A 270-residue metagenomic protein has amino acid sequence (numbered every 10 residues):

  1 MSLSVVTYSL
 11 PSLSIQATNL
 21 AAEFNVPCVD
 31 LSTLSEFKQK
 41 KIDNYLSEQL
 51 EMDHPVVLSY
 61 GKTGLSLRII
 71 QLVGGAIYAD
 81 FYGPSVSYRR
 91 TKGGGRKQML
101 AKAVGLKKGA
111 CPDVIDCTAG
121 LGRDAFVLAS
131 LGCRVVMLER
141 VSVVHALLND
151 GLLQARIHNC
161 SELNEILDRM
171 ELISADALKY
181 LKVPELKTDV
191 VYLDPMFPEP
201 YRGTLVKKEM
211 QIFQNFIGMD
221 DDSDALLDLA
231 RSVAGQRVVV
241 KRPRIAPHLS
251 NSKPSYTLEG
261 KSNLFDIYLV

Functional and structural regions predicted by a protein language model:
M1-D113, S130: S-adenosyl-L-methionine
H54, C111, K187-V191, G235: Local beta-strand N-terminus motif with an aromatic residue
P112-L147: Basic (Lys/Arg-enriched) interaction patch that binds polyanionic ligands
D113, R134, R169, Q236-R237: Residues at the starts of beta-strands that form the adenosine-phosphate
V114-V127, K187-T204: Conserved proline-anchored active-site loop of SAM-dependent methyltransferases that bridges a beta-strand
L138-V190: S-adenosyl-L-methionine
M196-L226: Mobile active-site "lid"/loop adjacent to the S-adenosyl-L-methionine
S223-L269: Conserved Class I SAM-dependent methyltransferase catalytic core
